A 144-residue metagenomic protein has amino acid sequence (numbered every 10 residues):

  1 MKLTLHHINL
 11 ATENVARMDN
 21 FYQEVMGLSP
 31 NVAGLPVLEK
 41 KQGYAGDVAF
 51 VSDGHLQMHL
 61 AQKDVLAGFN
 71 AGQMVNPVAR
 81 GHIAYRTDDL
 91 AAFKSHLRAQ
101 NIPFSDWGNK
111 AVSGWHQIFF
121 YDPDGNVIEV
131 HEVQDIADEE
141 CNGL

Functional and structural regions predicted by a protein language model:
M1-D19, V32, R80-Y85, Q134-L144: N-terminal beta-strand motif that seeds the catalytic metal site of vicinal oxygen chelate
K2, N9-Q57: Core segments of cupin and vicinal oxygen chelate
L5-N14, V48-S52, N70-H96, H116-Y121: Vicinal oxygen chelate
N20, E24, A91-A99: Replace "anionic and nucleotidyl ligands
L35-K40, L66-A71, D106, D138-E140: A short, acidic/glycine-rich surface segment
G54-M58, V65-A67, L90: Short, charged/polar surface micro-motifs in flexible loops or helix N-caps
K94-L144: Vicinal oxygen chelate
